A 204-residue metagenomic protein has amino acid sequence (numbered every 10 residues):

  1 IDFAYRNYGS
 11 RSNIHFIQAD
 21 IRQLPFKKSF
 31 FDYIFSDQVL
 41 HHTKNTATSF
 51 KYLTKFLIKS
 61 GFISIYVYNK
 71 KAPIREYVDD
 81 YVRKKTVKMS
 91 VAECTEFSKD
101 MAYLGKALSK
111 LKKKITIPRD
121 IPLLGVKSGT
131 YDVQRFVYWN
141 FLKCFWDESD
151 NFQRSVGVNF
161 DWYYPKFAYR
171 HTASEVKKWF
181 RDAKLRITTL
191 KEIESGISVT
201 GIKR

Functional and structural regions predicted by a protein language model:
A4-Y5: Conserved SAM-binding loop
G9, K44, I58: Short conserved AdoMet
S10-Q23: Conserved SAM-binding strand-loop segment of SAM-dependent methyltransferases
R22-I34: A short acidic, Gly/Pro-enriched loop at the edge of an enzyme's catalytic core that lines a small-molecule cofactor
D32-N45: A short SAM/SAH-binding and catalytic strip from SAM-dependent methyltransferases
A47-F62: A short glycine-rich, Lys/Arg-flanked "PGG" loop and its adjoining helix->strand segment in the class I
F62-T116, G129-F136: Conserved class I S-adenosyl-L-methionine
V133-R204: C-terminal lobe and adjacent flexible extensions of AdoMet/dcAdoMet transferase-like proteins
